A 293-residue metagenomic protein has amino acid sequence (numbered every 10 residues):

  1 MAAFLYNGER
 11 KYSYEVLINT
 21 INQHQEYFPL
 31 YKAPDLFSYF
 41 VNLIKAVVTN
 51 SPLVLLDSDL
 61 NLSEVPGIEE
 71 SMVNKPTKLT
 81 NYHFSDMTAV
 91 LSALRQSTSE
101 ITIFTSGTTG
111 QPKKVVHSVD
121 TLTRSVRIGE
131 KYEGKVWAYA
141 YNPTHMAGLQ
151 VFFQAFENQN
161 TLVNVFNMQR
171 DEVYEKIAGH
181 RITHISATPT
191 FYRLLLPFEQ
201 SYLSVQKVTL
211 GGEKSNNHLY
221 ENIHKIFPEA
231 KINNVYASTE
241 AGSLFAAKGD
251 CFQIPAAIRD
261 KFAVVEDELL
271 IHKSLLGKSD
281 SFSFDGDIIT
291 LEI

Functional and structural regions predicted by a protein language model:
M1-E26, V65, K78-T80, H117-D120: Conserved AMP-binding/adenylate-forming core of the ANL superfamily
T20-L60, Y139-N142: Conserved AMP-binding/adenylate-forming
F37-L55, P66, G129-E130, M146-Q159: Hydrophobic alpha-helical segments in the ANL/AMP-binding
N81-F104, K131-W137: Conserved pre-ATP/AMP-binding loop-to-beta segment of ANL
S99-R127: Conserved AMP-binding A3 loop
T123-V136, T144-H184: Conserved AMP-binding/adenylation subdomain of ANL enzymes
L196-Q253: Gly/Ser/Thr-rich phosphate-binding loop
I271-I293: Conserved ATP-binding/catalytic segment of the ANL
